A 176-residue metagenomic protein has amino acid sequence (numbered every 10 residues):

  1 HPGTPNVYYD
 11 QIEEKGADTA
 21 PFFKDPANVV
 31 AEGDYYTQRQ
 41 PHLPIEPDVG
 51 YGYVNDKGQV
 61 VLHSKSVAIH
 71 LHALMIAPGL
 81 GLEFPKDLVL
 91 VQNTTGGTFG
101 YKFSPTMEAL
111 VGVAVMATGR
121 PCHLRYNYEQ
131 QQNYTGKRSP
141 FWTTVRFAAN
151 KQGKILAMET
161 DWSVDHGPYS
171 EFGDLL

Functional and structural regions predicted by a protein language model:
H1-L176: Structural alpha/beta core scaffold segments of enzyme domains
